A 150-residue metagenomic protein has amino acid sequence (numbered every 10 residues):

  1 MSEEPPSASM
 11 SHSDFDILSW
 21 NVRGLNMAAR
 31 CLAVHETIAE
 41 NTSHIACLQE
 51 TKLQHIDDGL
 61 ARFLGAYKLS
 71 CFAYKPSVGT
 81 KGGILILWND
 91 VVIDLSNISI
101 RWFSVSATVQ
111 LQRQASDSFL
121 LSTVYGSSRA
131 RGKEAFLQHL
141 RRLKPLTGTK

Functional and structural regions predicted by a protein language model:
M1-G148: Short phosphate/oxyanion-binding micro-motifs
